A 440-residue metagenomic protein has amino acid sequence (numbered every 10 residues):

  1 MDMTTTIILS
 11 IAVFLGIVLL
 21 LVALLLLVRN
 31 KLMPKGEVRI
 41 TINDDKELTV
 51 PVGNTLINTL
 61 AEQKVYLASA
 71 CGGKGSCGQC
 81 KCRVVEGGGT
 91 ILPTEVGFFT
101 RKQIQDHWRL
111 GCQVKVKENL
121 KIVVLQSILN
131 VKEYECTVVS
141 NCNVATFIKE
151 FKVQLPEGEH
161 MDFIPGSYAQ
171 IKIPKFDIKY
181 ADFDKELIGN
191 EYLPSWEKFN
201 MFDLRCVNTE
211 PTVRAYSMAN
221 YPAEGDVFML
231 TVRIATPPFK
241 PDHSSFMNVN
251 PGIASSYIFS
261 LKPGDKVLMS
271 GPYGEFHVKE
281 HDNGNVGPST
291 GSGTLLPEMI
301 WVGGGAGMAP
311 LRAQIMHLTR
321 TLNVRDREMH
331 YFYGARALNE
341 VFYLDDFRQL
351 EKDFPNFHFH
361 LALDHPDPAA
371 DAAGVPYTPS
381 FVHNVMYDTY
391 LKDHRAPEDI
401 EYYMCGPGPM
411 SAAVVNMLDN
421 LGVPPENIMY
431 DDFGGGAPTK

Functional and structural regions predicted by a protein language model:
D2-G73, V84-Q105, F276, R320 (+1 more regions): Reductase modules of NAD(P)H-dependent flavoproteins
L21-L27, K31, G97-Q154, E159: Fe-S ferredoxin-like electron-transfer domains and their immediately adjacent linker/connector regions across
S69-G78, G111-K115: Cysteine-centered iron-sulfur cluster-binding motifs in ferredoxin-type domains/subunits of redox enzymes
V116, I128, K175-I178, G271-F276: Short, charged beta-turn/beta-strand-edge "cap" motif at the junction between a beta-strand and an adjacent loop
S127-C136, V207-R214, V341: Short coil-to-beta-strand transition motifs
V139-D265, S289, R336, L363-P366: Ferredoxin-reductase
Y257, G271-L295, K392: A short, basic/flexible loop-to-alpha-helix module at the beginning of a structural domain
